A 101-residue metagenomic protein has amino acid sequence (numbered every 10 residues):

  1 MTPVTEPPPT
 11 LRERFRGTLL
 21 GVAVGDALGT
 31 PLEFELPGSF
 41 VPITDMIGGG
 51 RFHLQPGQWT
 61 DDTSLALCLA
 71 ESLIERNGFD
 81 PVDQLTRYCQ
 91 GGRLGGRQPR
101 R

Functional and structural regions predicted by a protein language model:
M1-R101: Structured, active/binding-site neighborhoods that engage oxygen-rich ligands
